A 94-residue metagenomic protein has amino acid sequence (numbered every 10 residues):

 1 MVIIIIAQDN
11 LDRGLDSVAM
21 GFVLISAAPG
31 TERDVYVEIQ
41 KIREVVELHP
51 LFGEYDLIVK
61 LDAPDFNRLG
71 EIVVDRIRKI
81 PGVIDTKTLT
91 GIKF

Functional and structural regions predicted by a protein language model:
V2-F94: A compositional/biophysical signature of low hydrophobicity enriched in polar/charged and small residues
